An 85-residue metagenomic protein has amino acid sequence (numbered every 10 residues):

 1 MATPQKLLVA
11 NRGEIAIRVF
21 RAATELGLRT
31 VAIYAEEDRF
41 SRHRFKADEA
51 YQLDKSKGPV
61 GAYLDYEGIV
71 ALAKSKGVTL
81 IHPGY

Functional and structural regions predicted by a protein language model:
M1-Y85: ATP-binding N-terminal substructure of ATP-dependent carboxylate-amine bond-forming enzymes
